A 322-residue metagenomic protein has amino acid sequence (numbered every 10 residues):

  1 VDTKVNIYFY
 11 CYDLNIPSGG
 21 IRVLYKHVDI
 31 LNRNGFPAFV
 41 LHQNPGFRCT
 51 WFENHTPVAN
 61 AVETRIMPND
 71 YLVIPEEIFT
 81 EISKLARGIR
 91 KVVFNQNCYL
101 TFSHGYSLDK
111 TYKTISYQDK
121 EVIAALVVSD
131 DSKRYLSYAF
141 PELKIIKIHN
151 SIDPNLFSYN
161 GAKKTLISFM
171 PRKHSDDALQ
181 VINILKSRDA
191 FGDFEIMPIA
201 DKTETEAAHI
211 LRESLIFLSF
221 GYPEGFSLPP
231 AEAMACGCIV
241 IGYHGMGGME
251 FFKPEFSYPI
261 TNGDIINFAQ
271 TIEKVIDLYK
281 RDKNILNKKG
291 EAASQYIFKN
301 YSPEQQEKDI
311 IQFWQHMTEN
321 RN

Functional and structural regions predicted by a protein language model:
G20-V23, H27, S132-A207: Conserved catalytic-core segment of nucleotide-activated headgroup transferases in glycan assembly
P45-E121: Extended catalytic core of nucleotide-activated donor transferases of GT-like folds
A208, A231-A235, M249-E250: Short alpha-helical segment that forms part of, or immediately flanks, the ligand-binding pocket in carbohydrate-active
Y222: Aromatic "clamp/platform" in nucleotide-sugar-dependent glycosyltransferases that forms part of the donor/acceptor
I239-G242: Short hydrophobic beta-strand element within catalytic cores of glycosyltransferases and related nucleotide-activated
E250-D277, K283, N287-K288: Change "using UDP/GDP/dTDP sugars" to "using nucleotide sugars
I266, K280-N322: A charged, aromatic-enriched C-terminal amphipathic alpha-helix characteristic of glycosyltransferases across folds
